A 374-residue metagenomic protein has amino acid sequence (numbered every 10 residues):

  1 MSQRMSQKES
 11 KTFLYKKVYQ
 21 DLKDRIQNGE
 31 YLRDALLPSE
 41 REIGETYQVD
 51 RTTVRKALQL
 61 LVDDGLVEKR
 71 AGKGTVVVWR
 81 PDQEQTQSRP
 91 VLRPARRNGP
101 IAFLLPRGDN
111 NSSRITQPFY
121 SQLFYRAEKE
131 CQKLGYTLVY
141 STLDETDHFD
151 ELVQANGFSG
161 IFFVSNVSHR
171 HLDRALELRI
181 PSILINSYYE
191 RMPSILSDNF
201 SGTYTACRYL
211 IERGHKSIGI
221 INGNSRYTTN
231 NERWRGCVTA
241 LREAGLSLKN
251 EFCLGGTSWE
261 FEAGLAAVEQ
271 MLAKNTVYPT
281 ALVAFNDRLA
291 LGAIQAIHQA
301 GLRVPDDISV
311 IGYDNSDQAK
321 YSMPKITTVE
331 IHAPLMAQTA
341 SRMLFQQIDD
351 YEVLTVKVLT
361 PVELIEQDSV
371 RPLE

Functional and structural regions predicted by a protein language model:
M1-Q48, Q59, E84-L92, P118: Extreme N-terminal segment that seeds HTH/winged-HTH DNA-binding domains in transcriptional regulators
Q20-D21, Q59, V78-T205, L272-A273 (+1 more regions): Alpha-helical recognition/docking segments in bacterial nutrient-uptake and carbohydrate-utilization systems
D21, E269-E374: Flexible loop/turn connectors
E30-Y31, D64-G72, V76-V78: Beta-hairpin "wing" of winged helix-turn-helix
R33-A35, K216-S217, L248-F252, Y278-T280 (+1 more regions): Short acidic capping loops at alpha-helix termini that bridge into adjacent secondary structure
A102-F103, F158-V164, G219-I221, L254 (+2 more regions): Periplasmic-binding protein-like
D109-F119, Y140-D147, I195-T205, I221-E269 (+4 more regions): Hinge/beta->alpha junction and helix N-cap segments in small-molecule ligand-binding domains
